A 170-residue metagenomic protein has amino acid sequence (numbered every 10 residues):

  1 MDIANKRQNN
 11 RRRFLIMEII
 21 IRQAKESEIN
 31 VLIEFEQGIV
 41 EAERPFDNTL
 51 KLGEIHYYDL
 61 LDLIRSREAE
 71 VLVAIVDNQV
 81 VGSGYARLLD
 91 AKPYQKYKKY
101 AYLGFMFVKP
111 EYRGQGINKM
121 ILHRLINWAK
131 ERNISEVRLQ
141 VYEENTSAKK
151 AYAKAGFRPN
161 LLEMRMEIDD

Functional and structural regions predicted by a protein language model:
D2-S27: Conserved N-terminal entry element of GNAT/NAT acetyltransferase domains
V40-L60: Conserved GNAT-fold acetyl-CoA-binding loop/helix
L61-V73, Y102: A short helix-loop-beta-strand connector motif used in the catalytic cores of GNAT acetyltransferases and, in some
V73, Q79-L88, Y102, F107: Conserved beta-strand in the GNAT
Y97-P110, L162-R165: Conserved acetyl-CoA binding element of GNAT-fold acetyltransferases
L103, V137-V141: Conserved hydrophobic beta-strand within the GNAT/NAT acetyltransferase core sheet that lines the active-site cleft
F105-V108, G114-N127, E131, K150 (+1 more regions): Conserved acetyl-CoA-binding loop-helix of GNAT-fold acetyltransferases
K119, E143-L161, M166: Conserved active-site alpha-helix within GNAT-family acetyltransferase domains
